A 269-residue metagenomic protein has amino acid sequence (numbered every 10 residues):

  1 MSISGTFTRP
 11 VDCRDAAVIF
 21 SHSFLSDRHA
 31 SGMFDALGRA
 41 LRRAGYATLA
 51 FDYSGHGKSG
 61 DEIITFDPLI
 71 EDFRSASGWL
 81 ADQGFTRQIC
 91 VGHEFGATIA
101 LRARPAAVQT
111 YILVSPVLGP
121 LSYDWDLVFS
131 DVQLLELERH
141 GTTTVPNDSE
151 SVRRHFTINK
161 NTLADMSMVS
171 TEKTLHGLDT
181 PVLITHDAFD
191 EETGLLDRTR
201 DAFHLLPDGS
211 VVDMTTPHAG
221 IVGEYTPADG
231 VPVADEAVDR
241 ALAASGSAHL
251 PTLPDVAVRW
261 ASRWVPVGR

Functional and structural regions predicted by a protein language model:
M1-I3, T98, A107-G268: The alpha/beta-hydrolase serine catalytic core
R14-S23: Short beta-strand element of the alpha/beta-hydrolase
F20-S21, Y53, V114: Alpha/beta-hydrolase
L25-G38, L196-D197: The serine-hydrolase catalytic nucleophile loop
G38-K58: Conserved alpha/beta-hydrolase
S54-F85, A248: Catalytic nucleophile-loop/oxyanion-hole region of alpha/beta-hydrolase and closely related hydrolase-like folds
Q83-E94: Alpha/beta-hydrolase fold nucleophile elbow
G92-R102: Glycine-rich nucleophile elbow surrounding the catalytic serine of serine-hydrolase chemistry
